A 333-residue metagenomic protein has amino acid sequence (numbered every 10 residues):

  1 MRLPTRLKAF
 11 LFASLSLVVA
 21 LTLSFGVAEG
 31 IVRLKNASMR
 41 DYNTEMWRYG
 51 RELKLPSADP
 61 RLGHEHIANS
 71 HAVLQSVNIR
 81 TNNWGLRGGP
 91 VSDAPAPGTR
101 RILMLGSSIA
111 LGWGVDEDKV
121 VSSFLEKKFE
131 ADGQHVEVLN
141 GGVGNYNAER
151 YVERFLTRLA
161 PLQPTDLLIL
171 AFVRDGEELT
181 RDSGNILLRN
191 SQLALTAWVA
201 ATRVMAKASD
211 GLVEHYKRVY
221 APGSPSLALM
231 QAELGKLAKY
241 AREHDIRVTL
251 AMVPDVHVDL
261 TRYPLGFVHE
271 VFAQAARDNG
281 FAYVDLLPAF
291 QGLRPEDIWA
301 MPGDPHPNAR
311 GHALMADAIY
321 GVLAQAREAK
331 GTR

Functional and structural regions predicted by a protein language model:
M1-A9: N-terminal Lys/Arg-rich, disordered targeting/topogenic segments
K8, I169-Q274, F281, L286-D297 (+1 more regions): Serine-dependent acyl-ester chemistry module
F12-E29: Hydrophobic membrane-insertion alpha-helices, especially the h-region of bacterial N-terminal signal peptides
N36-K128, F290-R294, P302: Membrane/wall-proximal cationic-aromatic binding patches
A72-L74, N78, S92-P97, R101-L103 (+1 more regions): Conserved SGNH/GDSL esterase-like catalytic core that processes O-acyl groups on lipids and polysaccharides
A148, V152, L227, Q231 (+1 more regions): Short, amphipathic alpha-helical "lid/cap" segments that border enzyme active or binding sites
A282, P302-R333: Histidine-centered active-site loop/cap adjacent to the catalytic His in serine esterases/O-acetyl transfer systems
